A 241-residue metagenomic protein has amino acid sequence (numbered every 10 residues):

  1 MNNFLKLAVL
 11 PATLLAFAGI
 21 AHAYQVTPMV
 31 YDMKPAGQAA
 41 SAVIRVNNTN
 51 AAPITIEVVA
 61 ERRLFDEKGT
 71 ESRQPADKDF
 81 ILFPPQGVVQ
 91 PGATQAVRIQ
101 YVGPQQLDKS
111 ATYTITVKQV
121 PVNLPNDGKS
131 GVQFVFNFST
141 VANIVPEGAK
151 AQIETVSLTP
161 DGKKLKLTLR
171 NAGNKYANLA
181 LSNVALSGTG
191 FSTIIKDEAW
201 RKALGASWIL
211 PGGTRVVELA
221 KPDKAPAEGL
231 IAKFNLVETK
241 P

Functional and structural regions predicted by a protein language model:
M1-L10: Bacterial N-terminal signal peptides that target proteins for export
A16-A21: N-terminal signal peptide c-region/cleavage motif recognized by signal peptidases
A23-N50, Q86, G148-K164, T168-R170 (+1 more regions): Beta-sheet-dominated interaction scaffolds and their linkers
A51-Q74, N174-T193, L236-E238: Short acidic, flexible loop segments centered on an aromatic residue
E61-R63, T94, Q100-P104, K118-V120 (+5 more regions): Solvent-exposed coil/turn segments that connect beta secondary-structure elements in extracytoplasmic/periplasmic
E71-Q105, T193-A225: Intrinsically disordered, low-complexity Pro/Gly/Ser/Thr-rich segments with frequent PxxP/GP/PP motifs and embedded
V102-Q152, D223-P241: Terminal connector regions
P121-I194: A charged, solvent-exposed segment within the mature domains of Sec-exported extracytoplasmic proteins
